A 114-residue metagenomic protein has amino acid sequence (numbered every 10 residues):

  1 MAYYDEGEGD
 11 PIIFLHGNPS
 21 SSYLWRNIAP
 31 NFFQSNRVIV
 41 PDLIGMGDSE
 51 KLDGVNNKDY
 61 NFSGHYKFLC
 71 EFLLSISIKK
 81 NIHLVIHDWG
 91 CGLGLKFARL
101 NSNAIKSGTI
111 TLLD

Functional and structural regions predicted by a protein language model:
M1: Glycine-rich phosphate/pyrophosphate-binding loop shared by adenosine-nucleotide-utilizing enzymes
Y4-K51, F72: Conserved HGGG/HGGXW glycine-rich cap/lid loop of the alpha/beta-hydrolase fold
D5-D10, S63-Y66, C70, W89 (+2 more regions): A general secondary-structure boundary signal
R26, C70, L95-R99: Short, hydrophobic alpha-helix immediately C-terminal to the catalytic nucleophile
A29-F33, V55-K58, L100-N103: Glycine-rich, phosphate-binding/catalytic loops in enzymes
S35, K79-D114: Conserved hydrolase catalytic core segment
V40-V85: Active-site loop/oxyanion-hole signature of alpha/beta-hydrolase fold enzymes
